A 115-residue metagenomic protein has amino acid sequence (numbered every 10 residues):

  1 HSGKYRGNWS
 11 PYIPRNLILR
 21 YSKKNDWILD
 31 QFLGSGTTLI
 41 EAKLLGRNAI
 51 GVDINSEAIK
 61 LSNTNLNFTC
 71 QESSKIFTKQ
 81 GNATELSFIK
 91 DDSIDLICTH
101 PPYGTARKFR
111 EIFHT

Functional and structural regions predicted by a protein language model:
H1-T115: Class I S-adenosyl-L-methionine-dependent methyltransferase catalytic core
